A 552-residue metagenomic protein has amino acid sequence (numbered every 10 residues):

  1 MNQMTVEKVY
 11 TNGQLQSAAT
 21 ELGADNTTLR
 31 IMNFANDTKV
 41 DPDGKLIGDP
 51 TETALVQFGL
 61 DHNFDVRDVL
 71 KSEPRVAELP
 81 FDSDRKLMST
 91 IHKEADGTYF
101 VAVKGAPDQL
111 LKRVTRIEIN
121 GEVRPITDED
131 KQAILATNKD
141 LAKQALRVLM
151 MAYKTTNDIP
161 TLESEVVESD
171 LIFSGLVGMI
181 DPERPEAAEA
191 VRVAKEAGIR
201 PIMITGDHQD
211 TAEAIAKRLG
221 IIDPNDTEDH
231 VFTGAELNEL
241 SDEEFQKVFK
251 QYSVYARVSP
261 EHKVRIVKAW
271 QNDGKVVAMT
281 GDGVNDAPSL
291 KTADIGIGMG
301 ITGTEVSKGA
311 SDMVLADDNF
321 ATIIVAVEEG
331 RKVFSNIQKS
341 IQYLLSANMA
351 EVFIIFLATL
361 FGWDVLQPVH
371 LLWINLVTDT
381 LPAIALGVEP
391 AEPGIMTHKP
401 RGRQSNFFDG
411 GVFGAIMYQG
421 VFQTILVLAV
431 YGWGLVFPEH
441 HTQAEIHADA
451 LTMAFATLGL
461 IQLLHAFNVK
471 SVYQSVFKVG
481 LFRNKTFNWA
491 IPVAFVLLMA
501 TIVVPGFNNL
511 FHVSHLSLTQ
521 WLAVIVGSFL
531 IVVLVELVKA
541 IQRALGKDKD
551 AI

Functional and structural regions predicted by a protein language model:
M1-P400, Q404-F408, V421, V436 (+3 more regions): Conserved cytosolic headpiece of P-type ATPases
T378, L451-A466: Generic alpha-helical transmembrane segments
F407, T442-D449: Juxtamembrane loop-transmembrane helix junctions in multi-pass integral membrane proteins, especially the extracellular
G420-Q423, V427, L458-H465, A494 (+1 more regions): Helical transmembrane-bundle signal
G432, V436-F437, I446: Long hydrophobic segments that form regular secondary structure
A444-I446, I461, T519: Membrane-interface segments at the starts/ends of alpha-helical transmembrane spans
V469: A C-terminal functional module that forms or caps the active site or interfaces directly with catalytic machinery
